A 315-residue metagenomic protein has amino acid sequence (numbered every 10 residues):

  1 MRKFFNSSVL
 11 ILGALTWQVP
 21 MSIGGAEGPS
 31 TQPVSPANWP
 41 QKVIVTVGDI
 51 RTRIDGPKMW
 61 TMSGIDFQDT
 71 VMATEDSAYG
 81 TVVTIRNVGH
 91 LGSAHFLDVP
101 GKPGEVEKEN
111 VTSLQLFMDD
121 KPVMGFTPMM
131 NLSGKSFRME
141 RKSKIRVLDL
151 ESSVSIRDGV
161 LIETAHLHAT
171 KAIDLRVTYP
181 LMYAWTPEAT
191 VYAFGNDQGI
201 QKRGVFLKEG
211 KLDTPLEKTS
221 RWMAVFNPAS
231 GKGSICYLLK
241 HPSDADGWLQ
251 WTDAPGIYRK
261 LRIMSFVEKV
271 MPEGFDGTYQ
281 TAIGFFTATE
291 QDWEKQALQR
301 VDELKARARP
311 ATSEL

Functional and structural regions predicted by a protein language model:
M1-Q32, S313-L315: Low-complexity, Gly/Pro
Q32-I50, D55-P57, A224-L315: Beta-strand-rich recognition/accessory modules
S35-D120: Solvent-exposed N-terminal domain segments of exported/luminal and surface proteins
I54, R141, L150, E163-A165: Short hydrophobic/aromatic-rich beta-strand segments that constitute the beta-sheet cores of beta-sandwich/beta-barrel
L91-D158, A172-T178: Extended, loop-rich substrate-binding clefts of extracytoplasmic carbohydrate-active enzymes
R157-G199: Acidic (Asp/Glu-rich), glycine- and aromatic
K202-K218: Extended amphipathic alpha-helical segments with heptad-repeat/coiled-coil character used for oligomerization, fusion
